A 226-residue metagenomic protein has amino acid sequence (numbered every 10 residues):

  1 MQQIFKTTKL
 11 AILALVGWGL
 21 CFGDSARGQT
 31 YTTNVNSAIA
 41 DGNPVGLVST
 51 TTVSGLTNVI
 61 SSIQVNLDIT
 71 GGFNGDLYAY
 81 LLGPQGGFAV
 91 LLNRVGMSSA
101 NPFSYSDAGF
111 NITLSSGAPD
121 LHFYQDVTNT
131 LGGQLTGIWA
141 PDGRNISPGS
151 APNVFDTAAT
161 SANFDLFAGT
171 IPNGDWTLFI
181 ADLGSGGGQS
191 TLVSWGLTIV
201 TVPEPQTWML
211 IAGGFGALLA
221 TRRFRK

Functional and structural regions predicted by a protein language model:
Q2-I12, Q206: Bacterial N-terminal signal peptides that target proteins for export
K6, Y31-N34, W208-I211: Enriched but not universal
A11-C21, G216: Bacterial N-terminal signal peptides
L13, I171-P172, I211-A212: N-terminal hydrophobic alpha-helix used for membrane targeting or insertion
F22-G28: Sec/Tat signal peptide C-region and signal peptidase I cleavage site
Q29-T201: Loop and turn regions of beta-sandwich accessory domains that flank beta-strands and are enriched in small/polar
E204-R222: A short, hydrophobic C-terminal helix/tail in secreted or cell-surface proteins
